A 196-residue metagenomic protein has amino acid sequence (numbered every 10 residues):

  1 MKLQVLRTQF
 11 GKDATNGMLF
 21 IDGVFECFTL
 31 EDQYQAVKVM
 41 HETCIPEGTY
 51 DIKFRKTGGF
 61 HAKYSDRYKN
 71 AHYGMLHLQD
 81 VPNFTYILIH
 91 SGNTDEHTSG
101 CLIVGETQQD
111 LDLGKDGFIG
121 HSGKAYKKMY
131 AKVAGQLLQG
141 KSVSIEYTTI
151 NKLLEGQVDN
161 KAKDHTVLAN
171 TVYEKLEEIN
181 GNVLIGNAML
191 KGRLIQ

Functional and structural regions predicted by a protein language model:
M1-V143, T148-L154: Cell wall/extracellular polymer interaction/catalysis modules
N151-D159, K163: Short, charged low-complexity linker/loop segments at the C-terminal edge of domains
K161-R193: Heptad-repeat coiled-coil amphipathic alpha-helices that mediate oligomerization/assembly
